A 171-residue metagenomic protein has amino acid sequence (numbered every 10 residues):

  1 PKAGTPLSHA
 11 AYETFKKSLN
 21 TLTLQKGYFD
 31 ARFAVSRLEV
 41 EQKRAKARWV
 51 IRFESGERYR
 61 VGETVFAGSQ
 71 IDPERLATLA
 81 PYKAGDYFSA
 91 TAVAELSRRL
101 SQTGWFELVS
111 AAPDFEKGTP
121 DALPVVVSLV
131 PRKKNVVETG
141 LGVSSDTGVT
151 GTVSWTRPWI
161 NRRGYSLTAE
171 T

Functional and structural regions predicted by a protein language model:
P1-V149, S154-R157, T168-T171: Periplasmic polypeptide-binding modules associated with outer-membrane biogenesis and secretion
I160-S166: Short loop/turn motifs that connect adjacent beta-strands in outer-membrane beta-barrel proteins
